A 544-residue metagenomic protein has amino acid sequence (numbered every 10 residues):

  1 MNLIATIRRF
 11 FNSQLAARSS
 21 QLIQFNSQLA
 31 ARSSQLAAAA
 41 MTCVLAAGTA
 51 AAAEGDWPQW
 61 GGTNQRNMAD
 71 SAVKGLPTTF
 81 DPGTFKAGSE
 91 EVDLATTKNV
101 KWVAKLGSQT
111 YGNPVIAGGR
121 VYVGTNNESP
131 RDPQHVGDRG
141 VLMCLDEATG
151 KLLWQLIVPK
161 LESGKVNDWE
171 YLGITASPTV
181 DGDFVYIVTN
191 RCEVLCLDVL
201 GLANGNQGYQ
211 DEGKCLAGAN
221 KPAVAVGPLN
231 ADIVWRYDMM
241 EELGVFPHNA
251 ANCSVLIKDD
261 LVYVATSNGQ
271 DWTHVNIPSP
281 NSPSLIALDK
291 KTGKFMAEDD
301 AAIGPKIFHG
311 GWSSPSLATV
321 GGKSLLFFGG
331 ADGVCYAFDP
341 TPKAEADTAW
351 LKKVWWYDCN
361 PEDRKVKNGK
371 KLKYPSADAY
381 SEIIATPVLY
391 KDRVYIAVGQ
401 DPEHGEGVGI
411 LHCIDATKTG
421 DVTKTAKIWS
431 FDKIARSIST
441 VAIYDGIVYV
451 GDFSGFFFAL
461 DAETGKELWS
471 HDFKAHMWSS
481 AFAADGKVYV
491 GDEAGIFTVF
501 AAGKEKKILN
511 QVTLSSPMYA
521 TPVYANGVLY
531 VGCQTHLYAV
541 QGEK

Functional and structural regions predicted by a protein language model:
M1-A5, R32: Positively charged n-region of N-terminal signal peptides that target proteins for export
A5-R8, Q24: Residues marking helix boundaries in flexible regions
F11-N12, N26, D81, A501: Compositionally biased, low-structure terminal segments
N12-A37: Arg/Gly-rich low-complexity intrinsically disordered repeat tracts
A37-G48: Bacterial N-terminal signal peptides
A51-K544: Noncatalytic, solvent-exposed loop/strand surfaces of beta-propeller-type extracellular/periplasmic domains
